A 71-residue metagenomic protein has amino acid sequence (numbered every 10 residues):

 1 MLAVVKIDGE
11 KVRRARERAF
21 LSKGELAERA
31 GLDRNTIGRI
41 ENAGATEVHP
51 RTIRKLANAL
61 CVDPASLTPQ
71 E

Functional and structural regions predicted by a protein language model:
M1-R18, A65: A short, Lys/Arg-rich alpha-helix, primarily the initiator
E10-R29, R54-K55: Short basic helix-loop element that most often maps to the first helix and adjoining turn of HTH DNA-binding modules
V12, L26-A27, I37-I40, L67: Conserved hydrophobic/aromatic packing and binding residues within compact polymer-binding modules
F20, G44-N58: Short, basic-rich loop-to-helix N-cap that marks the start of a DNA-contacting helix
L32-E47: Recognition helix of helix-turn-helix/homeodomain-like DNA-binding domains that insert into the DNA major groove
E41, T52, E71: DNA major-groove recognition helix of helix-turn-helix
C61-E71: Short C-terminal boundary/hinge segments that cap the last helix of small helical domains
